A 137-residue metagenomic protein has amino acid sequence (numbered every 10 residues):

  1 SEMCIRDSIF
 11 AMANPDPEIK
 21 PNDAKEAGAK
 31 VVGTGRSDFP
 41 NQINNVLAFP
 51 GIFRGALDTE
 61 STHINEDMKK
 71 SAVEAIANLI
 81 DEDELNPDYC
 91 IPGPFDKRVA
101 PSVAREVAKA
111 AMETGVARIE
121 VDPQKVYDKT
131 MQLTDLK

Functional and structural regions predicted by a protein language model:
S1-I5: Short, small-residue-biased leader/transition segments that mark boundaries at the very start of proteins
A11-V121: Adenosine-phosphate binding glycine-rich loop
A108, P123-K137: Short, amphipathic C-terminal "tail helix"
